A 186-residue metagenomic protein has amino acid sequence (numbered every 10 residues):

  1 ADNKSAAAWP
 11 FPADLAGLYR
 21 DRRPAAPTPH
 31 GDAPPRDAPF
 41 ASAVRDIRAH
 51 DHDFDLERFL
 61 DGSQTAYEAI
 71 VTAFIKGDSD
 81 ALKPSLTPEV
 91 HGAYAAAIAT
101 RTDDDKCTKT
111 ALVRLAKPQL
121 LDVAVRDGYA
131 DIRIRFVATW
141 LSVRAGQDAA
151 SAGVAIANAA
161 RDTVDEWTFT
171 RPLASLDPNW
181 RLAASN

Functional and structural regions predicted by a protein language model:
N3, A8-A33, Y129-R133, A145-N186: Short beta-strand edge/turn micro-motifs at domain boundaries
L18-V113: Core segments of small alpha/beta cavity-forming domains
V44, I70-V71, V90, V113 (+5 more regions): Extended aliphatic helical segments
Y67, F74, I98, T102 (+2 more regions): Conserved NTP-handling cores and scaffolds of large molecular machines
A96-D103, V113-P118, D148-A152, D162-D165: Short amphipathic alpha-helical surface micro-motifs
K106-Q147: Surface-exposed, charged secondary-structure patches
